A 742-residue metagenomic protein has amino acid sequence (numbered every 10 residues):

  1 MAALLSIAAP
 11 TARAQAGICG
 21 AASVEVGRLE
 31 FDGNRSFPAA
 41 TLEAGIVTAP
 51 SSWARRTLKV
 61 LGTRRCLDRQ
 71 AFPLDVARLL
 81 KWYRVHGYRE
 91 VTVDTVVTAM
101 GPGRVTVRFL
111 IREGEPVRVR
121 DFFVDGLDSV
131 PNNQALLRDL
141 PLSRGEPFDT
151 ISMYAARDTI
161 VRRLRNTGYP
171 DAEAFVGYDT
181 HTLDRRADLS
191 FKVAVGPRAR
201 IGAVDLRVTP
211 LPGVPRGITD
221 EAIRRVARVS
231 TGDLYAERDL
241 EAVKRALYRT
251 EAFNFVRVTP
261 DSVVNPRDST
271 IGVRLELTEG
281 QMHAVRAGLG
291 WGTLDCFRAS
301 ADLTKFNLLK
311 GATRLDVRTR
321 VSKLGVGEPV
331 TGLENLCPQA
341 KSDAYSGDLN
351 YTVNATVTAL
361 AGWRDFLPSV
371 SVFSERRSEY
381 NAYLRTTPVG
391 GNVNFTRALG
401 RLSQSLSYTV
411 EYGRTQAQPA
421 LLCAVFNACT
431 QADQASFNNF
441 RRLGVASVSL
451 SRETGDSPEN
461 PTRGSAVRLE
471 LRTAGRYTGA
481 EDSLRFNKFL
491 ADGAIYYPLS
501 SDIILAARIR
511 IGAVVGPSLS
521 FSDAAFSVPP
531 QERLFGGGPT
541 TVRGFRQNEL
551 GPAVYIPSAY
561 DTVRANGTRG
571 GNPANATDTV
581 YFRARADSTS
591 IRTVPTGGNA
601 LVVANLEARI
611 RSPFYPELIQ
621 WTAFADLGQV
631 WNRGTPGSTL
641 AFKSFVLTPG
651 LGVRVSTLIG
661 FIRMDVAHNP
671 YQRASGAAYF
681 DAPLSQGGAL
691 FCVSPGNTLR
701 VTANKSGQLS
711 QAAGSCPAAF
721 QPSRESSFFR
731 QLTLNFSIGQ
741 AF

Functional and structural regions predicted by a protein language model:
M1-S6: Bacterial N-terminal signal peptides
A9-T11: N-terminal signal peptide c-region/cleavage motif recognized by signal peptidases
A14-F297, D302-K305, R314-Y351, A355 (+6 more regions): Periplasmic polypeptide-binding modules associated with outer-membrane biogenesis and secretion
W53, S129, Q134-A135, R216-G217 (+9 more regions): Gram-negative/organellar outer-membrane beta-barrel architecture
I271, Q431, I504-L505, R510-F624 (+2 more regions): Extracytoplasmic gating/loop element in the C-terminal half of outer-membrane beta-barrel translocons and assembly
N307, R633, G637-T657: Strand-loop-strand
R320-L324, I509-A513, Q620-W631, F642 (+2 more regions): Active/binding-pocket-proximal capping segment
T387-R397, V467-G475, L484-D523: Transmembrane beta-barrel strand/turn architecture of Gram-negative outer membrane proteins
